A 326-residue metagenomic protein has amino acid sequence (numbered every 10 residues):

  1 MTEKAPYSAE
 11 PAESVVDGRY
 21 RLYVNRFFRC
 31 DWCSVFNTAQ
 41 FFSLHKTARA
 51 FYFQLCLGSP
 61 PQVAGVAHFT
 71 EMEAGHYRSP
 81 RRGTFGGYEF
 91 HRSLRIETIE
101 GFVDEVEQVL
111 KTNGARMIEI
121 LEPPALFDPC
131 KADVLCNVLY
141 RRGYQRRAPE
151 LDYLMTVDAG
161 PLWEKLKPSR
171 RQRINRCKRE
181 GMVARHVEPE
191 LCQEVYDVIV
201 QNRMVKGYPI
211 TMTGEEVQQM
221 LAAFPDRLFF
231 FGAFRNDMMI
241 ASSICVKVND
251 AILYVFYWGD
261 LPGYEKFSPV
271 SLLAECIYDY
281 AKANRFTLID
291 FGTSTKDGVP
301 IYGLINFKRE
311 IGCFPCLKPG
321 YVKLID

Functional and structural regions predicted by a protein language model:
T2-A5, Y52, E71, L139-L162 (+1 more regions): Active-site/acyl-donor-binding loops of N-acyltransferases
P6-H76, P124-E150, L154-Y264: A conserved beta-strand-loop-helix scaffold within acyl/acetyltransferase catalytic domains
A48-A50, T112-A115, A283-F286: Short, high-confidence coil segments that cap the C-terminus of an alpha-helix and link into the following beta-strand
T70, H91, L121-P123, V246 (+2 more regions): Conserved residues at the C-terminal ends of beta-strands
E73-G87: Conserved acyl-donor/pantetheine-binding loop and adjacent beta-alpha core of acyl/acetyltransferases and related
G83-P129: A gly/proline- and charged-residue-enriched helix-loop-helix capping module
T84-I96, M204-K206, G259-K266: Short histidine-centered catalytic/ligand-binding loop motif
E100-E105, Q219, A223-D326: Aromatic (often tryptophan-rich) hydrophobic motifs at membrane interfaces
